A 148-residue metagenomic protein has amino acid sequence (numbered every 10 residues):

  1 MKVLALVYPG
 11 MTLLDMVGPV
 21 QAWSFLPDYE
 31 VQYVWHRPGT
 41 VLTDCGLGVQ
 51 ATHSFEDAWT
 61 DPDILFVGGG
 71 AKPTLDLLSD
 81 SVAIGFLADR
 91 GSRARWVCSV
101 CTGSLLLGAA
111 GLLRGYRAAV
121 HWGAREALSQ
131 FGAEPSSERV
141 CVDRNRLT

Functional and structural regions predicted by a protein language model:
M1-V97, S104-G108, E134-S137, C141-D143: Extended, subdomain-level signal for the structured scaffold at the beginning of enzyme domains
G70, T102-G103, L112, G123: Beta-hairpin (beta-strand-turn-beta-strand) motif
V97-C98, A118: A short beta-strand/loop micro-motif in the catalytic core of glycosyltransferases that engages the nucleotide-sugar
L113-V140: A conserved active-site-flanking secondary-structure segment within enzyme catalytic domains
N145-T148: Conserved anion/nucleotide-ligand pocket segment
